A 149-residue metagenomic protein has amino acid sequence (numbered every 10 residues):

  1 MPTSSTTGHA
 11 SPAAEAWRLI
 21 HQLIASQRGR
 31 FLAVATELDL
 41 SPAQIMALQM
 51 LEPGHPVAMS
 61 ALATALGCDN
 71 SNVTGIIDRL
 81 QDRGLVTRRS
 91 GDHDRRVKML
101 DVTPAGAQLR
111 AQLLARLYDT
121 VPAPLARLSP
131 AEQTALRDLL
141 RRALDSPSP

Functional and structural regions predicted by a protein language model:
M1-L38: N-terminal leader segment of winged-helix/HTH proteins
M1-S11, A131-P149: C-terminal regulatory/oligomerization modules of transcriptional regulators
P12-E15, A43, A105, E132: N-terminal positioning helix adjacent to the helix-turn-helix/winged-helix DNA-binding module
L19, M46-E52, Q108, A135: Pre-recognition alpha-helix immediately N-terminal to the DNA-recognition helix within helix-turn-helix or winged-helix
H21-I24, Q49-P53, L114, R141: Short, locally clustered residues in the helix-turn-helix/winged-helix DNA-binding domain
R28-G29, D78-R141: Charged, amphipathic alpha-helical coiled-coil/dimerization segments
G29-D69, R83, M99: N-terminal helix-turn-helix DNA-binding core of bacterial DNA-binding proteins
